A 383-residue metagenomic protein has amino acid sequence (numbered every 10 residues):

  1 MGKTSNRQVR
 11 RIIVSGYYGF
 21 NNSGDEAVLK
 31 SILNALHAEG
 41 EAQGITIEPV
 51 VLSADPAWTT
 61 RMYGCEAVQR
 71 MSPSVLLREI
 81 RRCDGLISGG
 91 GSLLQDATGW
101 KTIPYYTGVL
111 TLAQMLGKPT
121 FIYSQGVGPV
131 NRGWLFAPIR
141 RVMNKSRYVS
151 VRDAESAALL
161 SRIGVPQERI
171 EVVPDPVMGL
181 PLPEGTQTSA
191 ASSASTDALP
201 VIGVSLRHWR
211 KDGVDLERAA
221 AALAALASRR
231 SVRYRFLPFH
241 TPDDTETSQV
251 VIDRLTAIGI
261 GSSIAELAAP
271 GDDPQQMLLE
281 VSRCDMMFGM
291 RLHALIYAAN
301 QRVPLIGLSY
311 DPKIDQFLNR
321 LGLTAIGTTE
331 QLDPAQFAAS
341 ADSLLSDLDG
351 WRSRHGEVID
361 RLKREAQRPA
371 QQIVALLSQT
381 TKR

Functional and structural regions predicted by a protein language model:
M1-R383: Active-site anion-handling motifs in enzyme catalytic cores
